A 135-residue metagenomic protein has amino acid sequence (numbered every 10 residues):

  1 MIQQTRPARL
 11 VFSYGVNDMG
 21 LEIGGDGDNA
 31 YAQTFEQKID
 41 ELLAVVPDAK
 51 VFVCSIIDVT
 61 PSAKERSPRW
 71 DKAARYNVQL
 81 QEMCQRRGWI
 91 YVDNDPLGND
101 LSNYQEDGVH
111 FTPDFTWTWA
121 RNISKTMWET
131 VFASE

Functional and structural regions predicted by a protein language model:
M1-E135: Alpha-helical cap/lid subdomain in secreted, periplasmic, or secretory-pathway luminal O-acyl-processing enzymes
